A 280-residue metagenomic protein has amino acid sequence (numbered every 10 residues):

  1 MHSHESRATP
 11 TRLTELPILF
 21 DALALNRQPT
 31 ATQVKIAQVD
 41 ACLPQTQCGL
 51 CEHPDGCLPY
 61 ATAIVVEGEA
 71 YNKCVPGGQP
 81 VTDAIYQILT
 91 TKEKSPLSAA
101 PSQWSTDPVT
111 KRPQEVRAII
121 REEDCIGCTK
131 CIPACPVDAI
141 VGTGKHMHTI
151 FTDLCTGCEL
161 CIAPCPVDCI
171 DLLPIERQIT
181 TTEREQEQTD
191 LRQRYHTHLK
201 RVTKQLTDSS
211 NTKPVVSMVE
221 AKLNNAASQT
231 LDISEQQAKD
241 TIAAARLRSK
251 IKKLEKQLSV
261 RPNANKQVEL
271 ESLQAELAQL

Functional and structural regions predicted by a protein language model:
H2, L16-A41, Q45-L50: N-terminal, leucine/charged-rich tether regions that mediate assembly and partner docking in large macromolecular
S3, R7, T11-A22, N26-R27 (+3 more regions): Flanking helices and flexible, charged tails adjoining ferredoxin-like Fe-S electron-transfer domains in multi-subunit
I36-Q45, G68-P76, L97-G127, I132 (+3 more regions): Ferredoxin-like iron-sulfur electron-transfer modules
V39-D40, H53-L89, L172-I175: Iron-sulfur (Fe-S) cluster-binding segments and ferredoxin-like electron-carrier domains, especially [2Fe-2S]
Q47-C57, C131: Cysteine-cluster motifs in flexible loop/terminal segments that predominantly coordinate metals
T90-S98: Active-site cofactor/substrate anionic-group-binding motifs, chiefly glycine- and Lys/Arg-rich phosphate-binding loops
P136-V137, V167: Alpha-helical segments that scaffold the active site and NAD(P)H-binding pocket of short-chain dehydrogenase/reductase
